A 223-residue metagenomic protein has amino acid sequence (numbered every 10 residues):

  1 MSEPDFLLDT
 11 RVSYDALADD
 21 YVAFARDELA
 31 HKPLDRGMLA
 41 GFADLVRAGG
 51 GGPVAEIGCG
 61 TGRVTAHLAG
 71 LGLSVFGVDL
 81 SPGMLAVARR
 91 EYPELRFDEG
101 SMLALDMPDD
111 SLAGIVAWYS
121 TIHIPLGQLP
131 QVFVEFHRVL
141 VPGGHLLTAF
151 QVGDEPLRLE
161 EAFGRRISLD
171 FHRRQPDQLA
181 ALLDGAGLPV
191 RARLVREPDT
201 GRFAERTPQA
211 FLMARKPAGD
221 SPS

Functional and structural regions predicted by a protein language model:
M1-G50, D154: Conserved class I S-adenosyl-L-methionine
G52-I57, T61-A104: Class I SAM-dependent methyltransferase SAM/SAH-binding core
L103-I115: A short acidic, Gly/Pro-enriched loop at the edge of an enzyme's catalytic core that lines a small-molecule cofactor
P130-P142: A short glycine-rich, Lys/Arg-flanked "PGG" loop and its adjoining helix->strand segment in the class I
G143-F150: Conserved beta-strand signature within the Rossmann-like core of class I S-adenosyl-L-methionine
Q151-D170: Short, glycine-/aromatic-enriched active-site segment of Class I SAM-dependent methyltransferases
F171-A186, R193: Short alpha-helix
D199-S223: Core SAM-dependent methyltransferase catalytic element
